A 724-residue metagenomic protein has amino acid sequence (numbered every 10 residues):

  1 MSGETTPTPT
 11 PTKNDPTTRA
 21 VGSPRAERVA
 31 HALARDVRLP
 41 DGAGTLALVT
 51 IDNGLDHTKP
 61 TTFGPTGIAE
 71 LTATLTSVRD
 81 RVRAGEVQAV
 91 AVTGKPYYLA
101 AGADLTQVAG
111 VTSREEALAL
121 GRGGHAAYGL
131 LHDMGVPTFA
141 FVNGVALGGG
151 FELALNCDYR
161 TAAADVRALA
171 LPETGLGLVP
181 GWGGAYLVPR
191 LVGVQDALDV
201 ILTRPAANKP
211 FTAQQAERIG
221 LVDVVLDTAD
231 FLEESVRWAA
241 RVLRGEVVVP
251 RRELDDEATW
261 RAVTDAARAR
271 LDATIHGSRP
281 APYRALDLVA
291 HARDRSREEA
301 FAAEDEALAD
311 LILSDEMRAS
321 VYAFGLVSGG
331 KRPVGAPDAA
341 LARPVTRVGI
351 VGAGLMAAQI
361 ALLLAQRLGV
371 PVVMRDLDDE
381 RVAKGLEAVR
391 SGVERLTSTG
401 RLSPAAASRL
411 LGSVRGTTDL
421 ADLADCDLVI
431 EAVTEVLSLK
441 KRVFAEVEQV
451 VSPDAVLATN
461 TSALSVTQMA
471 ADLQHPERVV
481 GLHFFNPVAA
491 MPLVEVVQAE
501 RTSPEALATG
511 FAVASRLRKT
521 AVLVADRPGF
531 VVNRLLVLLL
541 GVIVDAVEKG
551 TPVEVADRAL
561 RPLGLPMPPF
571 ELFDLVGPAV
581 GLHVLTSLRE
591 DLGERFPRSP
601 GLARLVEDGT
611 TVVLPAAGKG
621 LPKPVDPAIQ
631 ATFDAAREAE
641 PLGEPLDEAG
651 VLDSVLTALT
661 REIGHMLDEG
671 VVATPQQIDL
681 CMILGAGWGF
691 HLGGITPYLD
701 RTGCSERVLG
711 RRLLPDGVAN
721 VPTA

Functional and structural regions predicted by a protein language model:
G3, P9-T12, R19-G44, D52-G54 (+9 more regions): N-terminal glycine-rich phosphate-binding loop for ADP-containing cofactors
G42-A69, P96: STAS-typified acidic loop motif
T61-V87: A short, well-ordered alpha-helical element
L71, R83, P96-G110, Y128-L131: Amphipathic alpha-helical interaction surfaces in cytosolic regulatory modules
Y97-A101, L147-G148, L464-S465: Short, active-site-adjacent cap segments at secondary-structure transitions
Y128-A140: Conserved catalytic cysteine-centered active-site region of acyl-thioester-dependent Claisen-condensing enzymes
F151: Long, basic N-terminal domains or extensions that often function in RNA/ssDNA interaction or organelle/cellular
